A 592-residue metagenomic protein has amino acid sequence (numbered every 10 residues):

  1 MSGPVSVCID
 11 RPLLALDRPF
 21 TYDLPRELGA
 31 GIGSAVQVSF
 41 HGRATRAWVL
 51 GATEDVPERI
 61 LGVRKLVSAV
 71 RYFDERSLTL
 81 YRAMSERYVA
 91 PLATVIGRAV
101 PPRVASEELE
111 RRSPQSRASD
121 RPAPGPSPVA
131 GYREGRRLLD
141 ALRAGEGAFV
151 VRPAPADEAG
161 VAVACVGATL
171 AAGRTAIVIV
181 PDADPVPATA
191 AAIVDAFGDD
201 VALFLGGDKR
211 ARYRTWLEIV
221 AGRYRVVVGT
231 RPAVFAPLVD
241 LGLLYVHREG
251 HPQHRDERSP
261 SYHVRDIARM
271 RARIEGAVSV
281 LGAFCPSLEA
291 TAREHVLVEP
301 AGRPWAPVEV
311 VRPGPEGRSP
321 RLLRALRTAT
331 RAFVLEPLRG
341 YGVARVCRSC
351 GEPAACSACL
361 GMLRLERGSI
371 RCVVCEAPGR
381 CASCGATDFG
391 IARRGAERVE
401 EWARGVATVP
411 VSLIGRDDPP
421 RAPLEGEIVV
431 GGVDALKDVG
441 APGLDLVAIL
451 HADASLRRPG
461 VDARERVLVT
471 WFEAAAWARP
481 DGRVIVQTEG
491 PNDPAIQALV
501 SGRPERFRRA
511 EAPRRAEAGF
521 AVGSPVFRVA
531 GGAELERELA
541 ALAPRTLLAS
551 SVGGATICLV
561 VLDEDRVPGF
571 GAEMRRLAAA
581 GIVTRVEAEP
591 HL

Functional and structural regions predicted by a protein language model:
M1, R364-R367, A549-T556: Short, ordered beta-strand-loop transition motifs
M1-V311, E316, R324-T328, C350 (+6 more regions): Accessory, non-ATPase domains that flank or precede helicase/AAA+ motor cores in DNA-metabolism machines
A35, P286, G317-T330, E352 (+2 more regions): C-terminal helicase module of SF1/SF2 nucleic-acid helicases/translocases
L205, G229-T230, E336, G415-R416 (+1 more regions): Short loop/edge segments at beta-strand edges and connector loops that shape dinucleotide/nucleotide cofactor-binding
P232-V234, E249-H251, L338-G342, D434-L436 (+2 more regions): Short glycine-rich anion-binding loops that position phosphate/pyrophosphate groups of nucleotides and phosphorylated
R255-S259, V346-C347, P459-D462: Short, solvent-exposed loop/turn segments at secondary-structure boundaries
S261-R265, A396, E400, R464-L468: Amphipathic alpha-helical segments in well-structured domains
R327-V406: Cys/His-rich short segments
